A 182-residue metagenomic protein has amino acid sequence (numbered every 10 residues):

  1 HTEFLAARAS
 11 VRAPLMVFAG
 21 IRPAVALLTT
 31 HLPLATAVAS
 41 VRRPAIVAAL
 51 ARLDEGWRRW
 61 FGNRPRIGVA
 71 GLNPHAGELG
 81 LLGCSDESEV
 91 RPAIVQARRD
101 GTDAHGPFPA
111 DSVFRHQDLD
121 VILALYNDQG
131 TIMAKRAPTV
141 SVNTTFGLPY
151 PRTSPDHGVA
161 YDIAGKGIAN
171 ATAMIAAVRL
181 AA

Functional and structural regions predicted by a protein language model:
H1-S85, R91-A182: Anion-binding alpha/beta catalytic cores of soluble intermediary-metabolism enzymes, centered on
